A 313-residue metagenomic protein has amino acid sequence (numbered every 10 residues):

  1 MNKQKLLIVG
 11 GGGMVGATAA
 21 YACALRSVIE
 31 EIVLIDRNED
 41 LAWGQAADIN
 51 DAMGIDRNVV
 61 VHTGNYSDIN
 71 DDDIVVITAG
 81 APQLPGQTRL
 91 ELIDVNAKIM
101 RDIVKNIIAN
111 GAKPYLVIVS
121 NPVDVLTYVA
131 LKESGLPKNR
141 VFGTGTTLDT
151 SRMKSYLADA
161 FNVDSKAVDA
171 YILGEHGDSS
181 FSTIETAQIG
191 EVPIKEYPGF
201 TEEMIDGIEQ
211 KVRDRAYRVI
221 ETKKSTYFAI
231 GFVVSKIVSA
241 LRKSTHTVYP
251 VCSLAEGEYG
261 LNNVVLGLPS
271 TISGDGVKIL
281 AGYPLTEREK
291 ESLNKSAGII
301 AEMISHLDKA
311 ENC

Functional and structural regions predicted by a protein language model:
N2-L6: Extreme N-terminal starter segment of soluble prokaryotic enzymes
G12: Conserved glycine-rich cofactor-binding loop
G16-A17: N-terminal Rossmann-fold NAD(P) dinucleotide-binding loop
I29-V33: Short beta-strand element of Class I
I35-D72, Q87, A301-D308: Conserved N-terminal Rossmann-fold NAD(P) cofactor-binding segment
G54-Y115: Rossmann-like NAD(P)-binding element
T88-K154: Rossmann-like NAD(P)(H) cofactor-binding subdomain of soluble oxidoreductases
S134-R140, D149-C313: C-terminal substrate-binding/catalytic lobe of Rossmann-fold NAD(P)-dependent dehydrogenases
